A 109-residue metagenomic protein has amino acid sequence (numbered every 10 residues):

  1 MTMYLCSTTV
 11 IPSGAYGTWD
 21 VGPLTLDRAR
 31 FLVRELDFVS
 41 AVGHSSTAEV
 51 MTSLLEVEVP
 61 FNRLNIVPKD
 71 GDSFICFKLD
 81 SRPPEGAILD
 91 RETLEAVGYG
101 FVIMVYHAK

Functional and structural regions predicted by a protein language model:
M1-Y16: Short, extreme N-terminal segment that most often corresponds to the first beta-strand
C6, G22, I75-K78: Residues in well-ordered beta-strands of folded domains
V10, A29-F31, P84, Y99: Intrinsic disorder/low-complexity segments in short proteins, especially the signal peptide and propeptide regions
D20-D37: Short, flexible N-terminal segments of the mature chain
R30-F31, E49-S53, A96: Charged/polar, solvent-exposed surface patches and flexible loops
L36-P84: Acidic, low-complexity, intrinsically disordered interaction modules
V67-K109: Polybasic, proline/glycine-rich intrinsically disordered low-complexity segments
